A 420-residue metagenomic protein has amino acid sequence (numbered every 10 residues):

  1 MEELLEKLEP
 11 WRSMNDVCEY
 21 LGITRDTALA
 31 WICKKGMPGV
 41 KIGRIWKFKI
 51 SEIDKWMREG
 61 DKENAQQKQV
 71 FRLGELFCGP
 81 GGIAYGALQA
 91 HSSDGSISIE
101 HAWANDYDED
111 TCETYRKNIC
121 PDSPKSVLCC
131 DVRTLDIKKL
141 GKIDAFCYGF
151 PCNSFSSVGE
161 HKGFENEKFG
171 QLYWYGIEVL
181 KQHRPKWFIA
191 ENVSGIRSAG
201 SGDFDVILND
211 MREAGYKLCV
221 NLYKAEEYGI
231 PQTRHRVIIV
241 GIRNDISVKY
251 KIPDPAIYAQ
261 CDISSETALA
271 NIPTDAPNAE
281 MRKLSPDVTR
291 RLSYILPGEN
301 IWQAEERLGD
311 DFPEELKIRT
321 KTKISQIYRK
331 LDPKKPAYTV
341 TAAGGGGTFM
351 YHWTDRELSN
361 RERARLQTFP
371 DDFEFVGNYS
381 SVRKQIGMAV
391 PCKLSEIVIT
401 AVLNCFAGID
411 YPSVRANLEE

Functional and structural regions predicted by a protein language model:
M1-T27: Polyanion-binding surface elements
W11, K47, G149, W187 (+2 more regions): Short aromatic/basic micro-patch
W11-D16, K34-K62: Short helix-start
D26, D287-E420: C-terminal target-recognition/interaction regions appended to catalytic cores
W31: Residues in the recognition helix of alpha-helical DNA-binding motifs
K47-K49, R116, I238-I242, T341: Short, well-ordered beta-strand micro-motif
G60-R184, S194-S198, G202-D205: Core alpha/beta nucleotide-donor-binding catalytic domains of modification enzymes
L135-A145, N153-S325: Class I S-adenosyl-L-methionine
